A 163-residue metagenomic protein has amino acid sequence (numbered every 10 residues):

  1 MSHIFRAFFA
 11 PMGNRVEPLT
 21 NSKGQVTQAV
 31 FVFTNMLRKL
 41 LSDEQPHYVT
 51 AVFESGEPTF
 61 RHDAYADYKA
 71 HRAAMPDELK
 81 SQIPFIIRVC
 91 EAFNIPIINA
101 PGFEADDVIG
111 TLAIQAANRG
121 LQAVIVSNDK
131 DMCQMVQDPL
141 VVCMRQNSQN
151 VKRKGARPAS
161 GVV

Functional and structural regions predicted by a protein language model:
M1-V126, K130-V151: Noncatalytic, basic helical substrate-engagement surface that gates or grips nucleic-acid strands
S148-V163: A short, charged helix-loop
